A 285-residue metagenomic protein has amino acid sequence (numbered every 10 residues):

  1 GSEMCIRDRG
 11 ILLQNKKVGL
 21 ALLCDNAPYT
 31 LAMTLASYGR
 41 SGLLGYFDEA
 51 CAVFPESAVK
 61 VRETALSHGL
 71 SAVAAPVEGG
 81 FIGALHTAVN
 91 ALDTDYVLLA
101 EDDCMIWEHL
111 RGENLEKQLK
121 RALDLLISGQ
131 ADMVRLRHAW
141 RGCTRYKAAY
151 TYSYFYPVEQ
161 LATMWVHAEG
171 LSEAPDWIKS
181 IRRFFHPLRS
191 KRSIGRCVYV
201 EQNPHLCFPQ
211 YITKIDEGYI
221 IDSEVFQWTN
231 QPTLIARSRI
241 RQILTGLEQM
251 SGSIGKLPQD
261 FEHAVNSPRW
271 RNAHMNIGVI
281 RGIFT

Functional and structural regions predicted by a protein language model:
G1-I6: Short, small-residue-biased leader/transition segments that mark boundaries at the very start of proteins
A27-S41: Short, well-formed alpha-helical segments that are part of the catalytic scaffolds of diverse glycosyltransferases
G39-V73: Acidic donor-binding segment of Leloir-type glycosyltransferases
E78-V89: Glycine-rich, basic loop-to-helix element that forms the pyrophosphate-binding segment of sugar-nucleotide handling
V97: Short aromatic/hydrophobic "clamp" motif used to bind/position activated sugar donors
E108-R135: Conserved donor-nucleotide/metal-binding helix-loop-beta segment in metal-dependent transferases, i.e., the alpha-helix
Q130-T151: Short beta-strand-to-loop element that shapes/binds the nucleotide-sugar donor at the catalytic cleft/hinge
C197-T285: C-terminal catalytic/acceptor-binding lobe
